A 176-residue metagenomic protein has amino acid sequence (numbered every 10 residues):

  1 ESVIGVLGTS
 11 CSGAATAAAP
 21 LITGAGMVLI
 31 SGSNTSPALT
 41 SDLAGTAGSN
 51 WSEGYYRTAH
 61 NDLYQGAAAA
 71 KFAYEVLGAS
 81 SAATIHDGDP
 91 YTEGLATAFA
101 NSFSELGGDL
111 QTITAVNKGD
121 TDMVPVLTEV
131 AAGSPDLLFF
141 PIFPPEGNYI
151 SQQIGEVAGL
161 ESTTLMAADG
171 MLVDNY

Functional and structural regions predicted by a protein language model:
E1-G45, V116-M123, N148, V157: Beta-alpha junction/loop-to-helix N-cap segments that form part of ligand/metal-binding clefts
A14-T16, T92, G147-N148, L172-Y176: Short, well-ordered alpha-helical microsegments
A25-M27, G108, A158-T164: A short helix->loop->beta-strand "cap" motif at the edges of active sites that frequently abuts
L29, A82, T164-M166: Hydrophobic/aromatic residues located in beta-strands of well-ordered beta-sheets within soluble catalytic
I30-G32, T58, A168-D169: Generic beta-sheet signal
S36, I154-Y176: Extracellular/periplasmic periplasmic-binding protein-like sensory domains
P37-A38, G45-G159: Extracellular/periplasmic Venus flytrap/periplasmic-binding protein
